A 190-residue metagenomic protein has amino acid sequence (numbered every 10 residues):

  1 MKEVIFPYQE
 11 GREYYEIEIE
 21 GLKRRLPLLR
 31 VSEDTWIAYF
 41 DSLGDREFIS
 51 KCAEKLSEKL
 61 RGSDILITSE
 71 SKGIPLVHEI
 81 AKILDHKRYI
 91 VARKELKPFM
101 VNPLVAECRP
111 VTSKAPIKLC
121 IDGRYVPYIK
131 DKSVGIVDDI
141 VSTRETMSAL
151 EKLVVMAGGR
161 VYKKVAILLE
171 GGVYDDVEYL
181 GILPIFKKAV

Functional and structural regions predicted by a protein language model:
M1-G62: Active-site-facing substrate-recognition patch
K2-E10, S148-V190: PRPP-dependent phosphoribosyltransferase catalytic core
S63-E70: Short glycine-rich phosphate-binding loop at a beta-alpha junction
D64, K132, Y162: Conserved acidic residues
E70-L76, S142-T143: Gly/Ser/Thr-rich loops at beta-strand to alpha-helix junctions that form or flank small-molecule/cofactor-binding
P75-L84, E151: Short Gly/Thr/Asp-enriched flexible loops that form oxyanion-binding sites at enzyme active sites
D85-K87, G159: A short helix->loop->beta-strand "cap" motif at the edges of active sites that frequently abuts
K87-V134: Short, glycine/charge-rich flexible loops or terminal/linker lids adjacent to PRPP-binding catalytic cores
